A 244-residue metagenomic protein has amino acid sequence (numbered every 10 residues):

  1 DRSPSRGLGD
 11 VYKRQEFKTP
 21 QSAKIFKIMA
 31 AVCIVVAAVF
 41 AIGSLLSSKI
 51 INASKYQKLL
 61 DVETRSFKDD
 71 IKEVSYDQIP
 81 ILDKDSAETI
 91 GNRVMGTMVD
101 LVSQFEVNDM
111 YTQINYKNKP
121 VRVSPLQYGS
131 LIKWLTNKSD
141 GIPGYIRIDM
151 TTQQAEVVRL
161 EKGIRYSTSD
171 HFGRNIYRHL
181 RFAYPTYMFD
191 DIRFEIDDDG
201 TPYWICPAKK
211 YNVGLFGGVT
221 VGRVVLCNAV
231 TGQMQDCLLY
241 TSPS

Functional and structural regions predicted by a protein language model:
D1, G7-Q15, Y240-S244: Conserved small/polar residues in nucleotide/adenosyl-binding loops
G9-V11, L45, I146, P202: Compositionally biased, intrinsically disordered low-complexity regions
K13-A31: Cytosolic-side transmembrane helix boundary signature
A30-G43: Hydrophobic membrane-insertion alpha-helices, especially the h-region of bacterial N-terminal signal peptides
L46-D70: Alpha-helical transmembrane signal-anchor/signal-peptide segments
F67-L239: Soluble catalytic regions of membrane-associated enzymes that act on cell-envelope and secretory-pathway components
